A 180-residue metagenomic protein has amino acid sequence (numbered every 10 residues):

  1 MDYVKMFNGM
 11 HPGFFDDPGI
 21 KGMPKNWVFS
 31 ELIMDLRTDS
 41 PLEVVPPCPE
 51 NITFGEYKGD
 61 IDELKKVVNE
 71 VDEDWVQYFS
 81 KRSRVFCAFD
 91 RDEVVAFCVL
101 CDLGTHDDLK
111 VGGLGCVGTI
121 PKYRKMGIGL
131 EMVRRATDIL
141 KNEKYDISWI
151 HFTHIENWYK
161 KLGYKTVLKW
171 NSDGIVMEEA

Functional and structural regions predicted by a protein language model:
M1-G9, L140-H154: Conserved GNAT acetyl-CoA-binding A-motif
M1-P49: Acyl-donor-binding surface of acyltransferase catalytic domains
D17-N26, K160-W170: Conserved acetyl-CoA-binding loop of GNAT-fold acetyltransferases
S40-D74, V85, A180: Short amphipathic alpha-helix that is part of the acyltransferase structural core
V68-P121: A conserved beta-strand-loop-helix scaffold within acyl/acetyltransferase catalytic domains
D107, V133, H154, W158 (+1 more regions): Short glycine/proline-centered loop/turn elements that form peptide/ligand docking sites
G115, L168-G174: Extended non-membrane alpha-helical scaffolds
C116-T119, K125-D138, N142, K161: Conserved acetyl-CoA-binding loop-helix of GNAT-fold acetyltransferases
